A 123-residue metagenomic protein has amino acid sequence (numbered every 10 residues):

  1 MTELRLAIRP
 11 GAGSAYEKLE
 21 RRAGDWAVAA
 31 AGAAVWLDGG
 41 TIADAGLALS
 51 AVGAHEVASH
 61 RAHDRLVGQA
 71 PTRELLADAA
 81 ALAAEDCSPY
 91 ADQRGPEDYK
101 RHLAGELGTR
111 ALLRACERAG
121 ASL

Functional and structural regions predicted by a protein language model:
M1-L123: C-terminal structural segment of proteins
